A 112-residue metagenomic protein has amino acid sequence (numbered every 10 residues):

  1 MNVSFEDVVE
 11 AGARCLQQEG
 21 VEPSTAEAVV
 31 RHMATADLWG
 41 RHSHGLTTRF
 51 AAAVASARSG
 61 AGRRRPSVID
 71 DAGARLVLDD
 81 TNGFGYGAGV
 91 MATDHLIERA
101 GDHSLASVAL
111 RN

Functional and structural regions predicted by a protein language model:
M1-E19: Generic N-terminal amphipathic, Lys/Arg-enriched alpha-helix
Q18-G20, T35-H42: N-terminal and secondary-structure boundary signal
G20-A28, S43-G45: Flexible, glycine/charged-enriched surface loops at secondary-structure junctions
H44-A100: Active-site cofactor/substrate anionic-group-binding motifs, chiefly glycine- and Lys/Arg-rich phosphate-binding loops
L105-N112: Glycine-rich anion/phosphate-binding loop at the beta-strand->alpha-helix junction
